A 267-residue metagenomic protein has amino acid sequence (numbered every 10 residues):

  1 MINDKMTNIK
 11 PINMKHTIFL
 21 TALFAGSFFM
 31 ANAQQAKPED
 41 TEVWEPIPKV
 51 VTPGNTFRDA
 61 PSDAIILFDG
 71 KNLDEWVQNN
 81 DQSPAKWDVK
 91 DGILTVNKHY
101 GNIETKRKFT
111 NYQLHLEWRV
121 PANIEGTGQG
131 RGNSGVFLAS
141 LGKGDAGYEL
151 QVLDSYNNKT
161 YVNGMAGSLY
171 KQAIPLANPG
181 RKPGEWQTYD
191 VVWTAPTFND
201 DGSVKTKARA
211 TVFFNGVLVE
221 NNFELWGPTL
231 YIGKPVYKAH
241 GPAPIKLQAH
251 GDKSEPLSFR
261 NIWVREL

Functional and structural regions predicted by a protein language model:
M1-Q34: Bacterial Sec-dependent N-terminal signal peptides
A33-L267: Carbohydrate-interacting regions of secretory-pathway proteins
